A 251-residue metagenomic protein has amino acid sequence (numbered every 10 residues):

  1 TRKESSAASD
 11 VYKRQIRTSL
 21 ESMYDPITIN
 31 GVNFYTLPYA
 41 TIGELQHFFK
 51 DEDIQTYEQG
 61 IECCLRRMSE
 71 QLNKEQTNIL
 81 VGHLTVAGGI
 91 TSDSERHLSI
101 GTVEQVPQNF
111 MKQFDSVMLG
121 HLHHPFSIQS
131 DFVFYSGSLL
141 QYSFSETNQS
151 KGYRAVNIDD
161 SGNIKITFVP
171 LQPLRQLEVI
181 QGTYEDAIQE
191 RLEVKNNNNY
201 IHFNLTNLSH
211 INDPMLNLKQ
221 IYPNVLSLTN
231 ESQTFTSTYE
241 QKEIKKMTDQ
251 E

Functional and structural regions predicted by a protein language model:
T1-A8, Y12: Single conserved hydrophobic/aromatic residue that forms the stacking wall/gate of nucleotide- or nucleobase-binding
R2, P38-T41, H202: Divalent metal-dependent hydrolysis catalytic cores, especially in the metallo-beta-lactamase
A8, E75-Q76, F114, S130 (+1 more regions): Short, well-ordered alpha-helix to beta-strand connector turns
K13-T102, L139: Conserved catalytic scaffold of divalent metal-dependent phosphoesterases
Q15-I16, V86-G88, S92-I164: Conserved beta-sheet core of the metallophosphoesterase superfamily
R17, Y35, F134, T167 (+1 more regions): General small-molecule cofactor/ligand-binding pocket signal
P26-I27, L45, S143-Q149, T236-E240: Short, charged, surface-exposed secondary-structure boundary motifs
I158-E251: Accessory, non-catalytic peripheral segments of nucleic-acid enzymes
